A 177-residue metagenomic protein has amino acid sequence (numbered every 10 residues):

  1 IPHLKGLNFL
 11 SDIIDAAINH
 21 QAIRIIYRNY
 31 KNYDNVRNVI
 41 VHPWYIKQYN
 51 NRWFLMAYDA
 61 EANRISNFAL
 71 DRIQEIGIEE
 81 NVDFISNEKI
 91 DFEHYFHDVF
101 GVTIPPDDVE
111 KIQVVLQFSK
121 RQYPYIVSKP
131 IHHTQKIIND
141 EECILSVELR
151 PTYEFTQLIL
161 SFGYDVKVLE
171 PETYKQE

Functional and structural regions predicted by a protein language model:
I1-N29: Bulky hydrophobic/aromatic content
Y27-Y33, D59-E61, F118-K120: Short acidic, glycine-rich loop/turn motifs
K31-V41: An N-terminal domain-cap segment
R37-V39, R64-F68, I112-V114: Short beta-strand segments
R52-M56: Short aromatic-glycine-enriched beta-strand elements
E61-Y95: Flexible linker/loop signature enriched in Pro/Ser/Thr and Pro/Gly
H94-E177: Polybasic (Lys/Arg-rich)
